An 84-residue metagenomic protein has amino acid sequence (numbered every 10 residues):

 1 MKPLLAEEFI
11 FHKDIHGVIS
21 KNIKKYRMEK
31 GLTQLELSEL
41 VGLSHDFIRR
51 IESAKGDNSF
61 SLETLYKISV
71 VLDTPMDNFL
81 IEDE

Functional and structural regions predicted by a protein language model:
K2-E29: A short, Lys/Arg-rich alpha-helix, primarily the initiator
I23, L37-S38, I48-I51, F79: Conserved hydrophobic/aromatic packing and binding residues within compact polymer-binding modules
K24, L35, Y66: Residues within the helices of the helix-turn-helix
R27, S38, S69: The alpha-helix within a helix-turn-helix
T33, S44-F47, S61, P75: Short coil turns linking two alpha-helices in DNA-binding domains
G42-N58: Recognition helix of helix-turn-helix/homeodomain-like DNA-binding domains that insert into the DNA major groove
K55-V70: Short, basic-rich loop-to-helix N-cap that marks the start of a DNA-contacting helix
D73-E84: Short C-terminal boundary/hinge segments that cap the last helix of small helical domains
